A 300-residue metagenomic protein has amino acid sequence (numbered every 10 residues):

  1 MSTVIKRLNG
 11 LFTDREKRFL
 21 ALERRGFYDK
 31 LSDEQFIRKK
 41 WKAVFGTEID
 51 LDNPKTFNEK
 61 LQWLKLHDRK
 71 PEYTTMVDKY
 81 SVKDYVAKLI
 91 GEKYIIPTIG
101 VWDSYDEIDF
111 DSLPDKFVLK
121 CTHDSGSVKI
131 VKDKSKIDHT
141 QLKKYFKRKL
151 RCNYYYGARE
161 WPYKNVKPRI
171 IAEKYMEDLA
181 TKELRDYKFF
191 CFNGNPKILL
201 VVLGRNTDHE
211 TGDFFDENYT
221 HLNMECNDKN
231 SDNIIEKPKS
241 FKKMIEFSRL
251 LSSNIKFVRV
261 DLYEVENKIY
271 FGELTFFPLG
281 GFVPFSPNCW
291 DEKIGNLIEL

Functional and structural regions predicted by a protein language model:
M1-D68: Membrane-proximal basic amphipathic "stem/tether" segments
F36, L113, S135-D228: Phosphate-binding site of ATP-dependent enzymes
N53-K134, Q141, R148, C152-W161: A conserved helix-loop-beta module that forms one wall/lid of the active-site cleft in ATP-utilizing catalytic domains
K83, D106-D109, S125-I130, A180-T181 (+4 more regions): Short catalytic/ligand-binding loop motif for oxyanion handling, primarily in non-cytosolic enzymes, centered on
K93, K182, C191-K197, S253-F257 (+1 more regions): Coil-to-beta-strand transition motifs
W102, H123, K174-M176, C191-N193 (+1 more regions): Short, flexible loop/turn elements at secondary-structure junctions
N165-R169, D213-I269: A long amphipathic alpha-helix within ATP-dependent nucleotide-binding catalytic cores
E246, E264-L300: C-terminal active-site "lid" helix and adjoining low-complexity regulatory extension at the edge of ATP-using catalytic
